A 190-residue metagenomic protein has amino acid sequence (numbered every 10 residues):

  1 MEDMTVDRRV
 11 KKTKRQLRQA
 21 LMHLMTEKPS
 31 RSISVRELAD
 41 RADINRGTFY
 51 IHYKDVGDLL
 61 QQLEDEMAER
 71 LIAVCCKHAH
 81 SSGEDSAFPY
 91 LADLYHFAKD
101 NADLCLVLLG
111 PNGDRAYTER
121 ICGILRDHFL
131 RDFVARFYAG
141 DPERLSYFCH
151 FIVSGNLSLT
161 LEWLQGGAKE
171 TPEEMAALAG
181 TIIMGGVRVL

Functional and structural regions predicted by a protein language model:
M1-K28: Basic, helix-initiating cap at the start of DNA-binding domains
L17, L21, Y53, L60 (+1 more regions): DNA major-groove recognition helix of helix-turn-helix
H23, E27, S32-I33, L63-Y90 (+1 more regions): Amphipathic alpha-helical linker/stalk segments
L24-D58: Helix-turn-helix
E66, R70-V74, N101, C105 (+3 more regions): A short secondary-structure junction motif
E84-D103, H150, S158, E173 (+1 more regions): Amphipathic alpha-helical segments that line or abut small-molecule/effector binding pockets and mediate allosteric
N112-Y138, E143-H150, S154, R188: Amphipathic alpha-helical packing segments from all-alpha helical-bundle domains
V134, S154, E162-L190: C-terminal peripheral helix-coil segments that are non-catalytic and often amphipathic
